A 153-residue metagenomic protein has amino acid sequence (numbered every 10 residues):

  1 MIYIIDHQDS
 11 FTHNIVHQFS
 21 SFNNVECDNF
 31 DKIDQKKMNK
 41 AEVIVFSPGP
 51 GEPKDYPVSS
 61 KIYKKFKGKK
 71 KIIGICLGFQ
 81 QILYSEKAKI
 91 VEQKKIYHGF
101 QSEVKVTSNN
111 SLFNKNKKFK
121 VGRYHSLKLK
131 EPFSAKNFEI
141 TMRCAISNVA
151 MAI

Functional and structural regions predicted by a protein language model:
M1-K71, L77: N-terminal beta1-alpha1 cap of cysteine-dependent amidohydrolase-like domains
S10-N14, Y84, K130, M151: Alpha-helical elements of the RecA-like P-loop NTPase motor core of helicases
V16, S85-E86, K94, N116 (+1 more regions): Short, flexible helix/strand-to-coil boundary loops that buttress conserved ligand/catalytic motifs in alpha/beta
F19-S20, Q35-N39, I82-S85, E131-A135: Short loop/helix-cap segments at secondary-structure boundaries that form the rim of catalytic
V25-C27, I90, I140: Generic structural signal for residues in well-ordered beta-strands
N29-D31, E92, R123: Short loop/edge segments at beta-strand edges and connector loops that shape dinucleotide/nucleotide cofactor-binding
V43-S111, K120: Cysteine-nucleophile active-site neighborhood
N110-I153: Catalytic beta-strand/loop cores that center a nucleophilic Ser/Cys/Thr and support acyl-enzyme chemistry
